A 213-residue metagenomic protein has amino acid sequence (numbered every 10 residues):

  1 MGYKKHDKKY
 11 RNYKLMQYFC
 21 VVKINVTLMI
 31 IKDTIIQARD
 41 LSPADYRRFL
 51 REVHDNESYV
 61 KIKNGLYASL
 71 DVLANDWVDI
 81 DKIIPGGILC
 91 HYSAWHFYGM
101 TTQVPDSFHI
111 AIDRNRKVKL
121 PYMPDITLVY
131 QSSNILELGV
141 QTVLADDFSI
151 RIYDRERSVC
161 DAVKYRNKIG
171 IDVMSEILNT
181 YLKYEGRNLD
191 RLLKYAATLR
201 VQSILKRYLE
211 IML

Functional and structural regions predicted by a protein language model:
G2-K8: Long, low-complexity, charged/polar intrinsically disordered regions in eukaryotic proteins
Y3, K14-Y18, K23-T27: Short, positively charged and aromatic/hydrophobic N-terminal segments
I31-D40, F49, H54, L66-L213: Nucleic-acid-binding surface
E57-K63: A short, conserved structural fragment
